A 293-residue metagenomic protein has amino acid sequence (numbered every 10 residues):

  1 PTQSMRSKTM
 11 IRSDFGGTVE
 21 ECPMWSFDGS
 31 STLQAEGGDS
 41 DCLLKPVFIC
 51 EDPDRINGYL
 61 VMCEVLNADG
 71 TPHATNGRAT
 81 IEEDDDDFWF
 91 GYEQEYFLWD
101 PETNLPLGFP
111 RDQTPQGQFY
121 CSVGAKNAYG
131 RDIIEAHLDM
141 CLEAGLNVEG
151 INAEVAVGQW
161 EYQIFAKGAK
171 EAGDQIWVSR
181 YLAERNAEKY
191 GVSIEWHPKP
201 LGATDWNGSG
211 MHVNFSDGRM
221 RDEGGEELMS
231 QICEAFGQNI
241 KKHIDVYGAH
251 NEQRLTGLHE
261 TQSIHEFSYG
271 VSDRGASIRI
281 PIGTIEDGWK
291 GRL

Functional and structural regions predicted by a protein language model:
P1-L293: Glycine-rich, acidic/polar active-site loops that bind/position phosphate-bearing ligands
